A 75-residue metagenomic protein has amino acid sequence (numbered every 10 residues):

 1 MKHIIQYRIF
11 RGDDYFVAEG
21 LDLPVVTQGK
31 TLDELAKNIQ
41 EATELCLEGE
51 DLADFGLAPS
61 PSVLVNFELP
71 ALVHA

Functional and structural regions predicted by a protein language model:
M1-I5, F10, D33-A75: Short, charged, surface-exposed hinge/linker loops at domain edges that act as mobile lids or interdomain connectors
H3, D14, L23-V25: Short acidic/polar mixed-charge low-complexity motifs
R8-G20: Short aromatic-glycine-(Arg/Gly/Cys) micro-motifs in beta-strand/loop hairpins
V17, D22, C46-E48: Generic, ordered loop/turn and secondary-structure boundary motif
V17, V25-V26, I39, V73: Hydrophobic aliphatic residue packing
L23-D33: A short, exposed loop/beta-hairpin motif centered on an aromatic-Gly-Thr core
